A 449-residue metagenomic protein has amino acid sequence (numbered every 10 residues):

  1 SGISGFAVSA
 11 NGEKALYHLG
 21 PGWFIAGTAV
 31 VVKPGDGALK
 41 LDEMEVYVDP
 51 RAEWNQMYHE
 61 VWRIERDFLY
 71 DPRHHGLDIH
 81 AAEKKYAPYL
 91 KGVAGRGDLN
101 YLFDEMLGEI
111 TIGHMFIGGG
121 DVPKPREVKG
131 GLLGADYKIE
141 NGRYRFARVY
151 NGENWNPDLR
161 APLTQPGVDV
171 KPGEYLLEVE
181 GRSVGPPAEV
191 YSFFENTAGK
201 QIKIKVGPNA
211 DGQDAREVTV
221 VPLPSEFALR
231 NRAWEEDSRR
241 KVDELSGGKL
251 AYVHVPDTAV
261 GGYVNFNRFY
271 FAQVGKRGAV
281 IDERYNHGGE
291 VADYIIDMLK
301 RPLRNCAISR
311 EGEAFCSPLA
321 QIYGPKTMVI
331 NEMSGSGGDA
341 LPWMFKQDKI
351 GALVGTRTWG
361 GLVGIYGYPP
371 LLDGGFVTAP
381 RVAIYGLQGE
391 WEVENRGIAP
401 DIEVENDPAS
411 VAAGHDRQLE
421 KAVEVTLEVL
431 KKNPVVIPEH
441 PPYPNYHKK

Functional and structural regions predicted by a protein language model:
S1-I3, V30-P50: Multi-bladed beta-propeller domains
G2-H18: Conserved beta-propeller blade repeats
L16-P21, G207-P208: Beta-strand C-termini and the immediately following turn/loop, strongest in propeller blades
G20-V30: Structural motif
I64, F68-A94: N-terminal leader/propeptide and maturation segments of large enzyme subunits in energy/redox metabolism and hydrolases
R66-Y70, H74, E153-L163, L177 (+4 more regions): Cleft-lining beta-strand/loop regions that shape enzyme active-site pockets
K91-R145, Q213-V218, S225-S238, V423-K448: Extended, small/polar residue-biased N-terminal targeting/export presequences and adjacent propeptide/linker tracts
V128-P187, V260, V382-A383: PDZ/PDZ-like domain segments forming the peptide/carboxylate-binding groove, activating on the N-terminal beta-strands
